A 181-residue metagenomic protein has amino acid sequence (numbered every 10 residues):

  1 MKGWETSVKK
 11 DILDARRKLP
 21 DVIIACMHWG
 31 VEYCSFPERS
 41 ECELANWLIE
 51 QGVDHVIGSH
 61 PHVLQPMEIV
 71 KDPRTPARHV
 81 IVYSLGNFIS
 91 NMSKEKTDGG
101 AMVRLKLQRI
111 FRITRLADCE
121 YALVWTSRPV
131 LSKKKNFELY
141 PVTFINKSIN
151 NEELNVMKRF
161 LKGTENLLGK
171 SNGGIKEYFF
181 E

Functional and structural regions predicted by a protein language model:
M1-E181: Acidic, metal/ion-coordinating pockets
